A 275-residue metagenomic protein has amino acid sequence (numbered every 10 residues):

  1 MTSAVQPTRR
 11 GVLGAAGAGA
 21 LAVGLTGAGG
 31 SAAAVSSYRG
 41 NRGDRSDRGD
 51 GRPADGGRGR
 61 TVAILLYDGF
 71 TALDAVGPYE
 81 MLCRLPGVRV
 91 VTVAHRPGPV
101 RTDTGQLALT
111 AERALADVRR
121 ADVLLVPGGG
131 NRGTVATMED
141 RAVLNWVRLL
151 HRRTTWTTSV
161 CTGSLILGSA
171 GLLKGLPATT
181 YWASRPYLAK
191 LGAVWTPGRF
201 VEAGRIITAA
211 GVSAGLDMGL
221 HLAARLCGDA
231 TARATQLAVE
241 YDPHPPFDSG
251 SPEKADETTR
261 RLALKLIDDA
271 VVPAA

Functional and structural regions predicted by a protein language model:
T2-T157, L165-G168, R185-Y187, W195 (+1 more regions): Extended, subdomain-level signal for the structured scaffold at the beginning of enzyme domains
T137-R141, T179, A210: Residues at secondary-structure transition points
T157-T158, T179, T196, I207: Structural detector of well-ordered beta-strand residues that form the stable sheet scaffold of enzyme domains
L173-F200: A conserved active-site-flanking secondary-structure segment within enzyme catalytic domains
P197-A210, E240-Y241, S251: Conserved Rossmann-fold dehydrogenase catalytic segment
G211-G215: Short acidic alpha-helix initiation/capping motifs at coil-to-helix transition points, especially at protein N-termini
